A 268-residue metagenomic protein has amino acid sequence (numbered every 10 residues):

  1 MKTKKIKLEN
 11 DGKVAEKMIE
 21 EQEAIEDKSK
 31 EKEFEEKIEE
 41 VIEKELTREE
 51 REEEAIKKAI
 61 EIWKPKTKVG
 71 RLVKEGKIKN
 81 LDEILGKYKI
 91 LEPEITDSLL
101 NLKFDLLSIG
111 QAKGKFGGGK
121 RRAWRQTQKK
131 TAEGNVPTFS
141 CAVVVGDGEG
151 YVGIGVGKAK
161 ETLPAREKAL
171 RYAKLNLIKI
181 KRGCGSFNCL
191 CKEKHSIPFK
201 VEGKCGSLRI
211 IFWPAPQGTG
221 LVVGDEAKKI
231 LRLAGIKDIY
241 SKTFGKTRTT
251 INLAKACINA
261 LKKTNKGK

Functional and structural regions predicted by a protein language model:
M1-K268: Ribosome-associated RNA-binding proteins
